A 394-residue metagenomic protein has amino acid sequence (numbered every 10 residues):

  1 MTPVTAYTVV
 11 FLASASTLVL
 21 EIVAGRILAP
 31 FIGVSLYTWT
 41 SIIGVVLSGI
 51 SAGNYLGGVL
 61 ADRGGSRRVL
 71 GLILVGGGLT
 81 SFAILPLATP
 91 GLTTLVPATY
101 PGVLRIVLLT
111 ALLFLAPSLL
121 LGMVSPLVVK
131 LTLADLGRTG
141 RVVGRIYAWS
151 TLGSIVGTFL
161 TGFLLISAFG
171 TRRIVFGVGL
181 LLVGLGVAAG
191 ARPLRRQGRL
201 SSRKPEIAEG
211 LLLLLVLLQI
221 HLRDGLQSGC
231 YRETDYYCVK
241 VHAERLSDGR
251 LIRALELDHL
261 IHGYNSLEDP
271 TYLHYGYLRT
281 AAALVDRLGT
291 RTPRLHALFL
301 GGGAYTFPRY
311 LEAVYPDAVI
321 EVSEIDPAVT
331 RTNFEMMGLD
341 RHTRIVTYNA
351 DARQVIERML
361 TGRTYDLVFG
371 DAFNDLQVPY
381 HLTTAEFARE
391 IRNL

Functional and structural regions predicted by a protein language model:
M1-R232, A243-L251, H259-Y264, Y275 (+14 more regions): Alpha-helical transmembrane segments of multi-pass membrane proteins
D235-V241: A short loop-to-beta-strand scaffold at the N-terminal edge of the catalytic core in hydrolase folds
L255: Periplasmic c-type cytochrome electron-transfer domains
V322: Short beta-strand "acidic-cap" motif of Rossmann-like dinucleotide-binding folds
T330-R331: Short alpha-helix immediately C-terminal to the canonical SAM-binding loop
